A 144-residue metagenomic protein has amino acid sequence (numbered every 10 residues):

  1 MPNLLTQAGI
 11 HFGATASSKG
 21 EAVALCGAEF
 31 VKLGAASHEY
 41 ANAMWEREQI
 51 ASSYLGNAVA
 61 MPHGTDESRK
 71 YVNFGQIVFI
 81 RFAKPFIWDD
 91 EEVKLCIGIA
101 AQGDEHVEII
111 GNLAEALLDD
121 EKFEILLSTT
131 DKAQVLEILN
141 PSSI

Functional and structural regions predicted by a protein language model:
M1-I144: Cytosolic covalent-transfer regions centered on His/Cys nucleophiles that carry phosphoryl or persulfide groups
